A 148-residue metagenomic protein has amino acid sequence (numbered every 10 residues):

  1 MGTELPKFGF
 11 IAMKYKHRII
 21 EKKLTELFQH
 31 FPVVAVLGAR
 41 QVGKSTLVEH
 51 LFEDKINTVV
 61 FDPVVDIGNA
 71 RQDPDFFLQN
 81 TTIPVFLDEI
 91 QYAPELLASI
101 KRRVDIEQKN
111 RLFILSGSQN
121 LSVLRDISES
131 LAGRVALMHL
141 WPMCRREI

Functional and structural regions predicted by a protein language model:
M1-I148: Phosphate-binding site recognition
